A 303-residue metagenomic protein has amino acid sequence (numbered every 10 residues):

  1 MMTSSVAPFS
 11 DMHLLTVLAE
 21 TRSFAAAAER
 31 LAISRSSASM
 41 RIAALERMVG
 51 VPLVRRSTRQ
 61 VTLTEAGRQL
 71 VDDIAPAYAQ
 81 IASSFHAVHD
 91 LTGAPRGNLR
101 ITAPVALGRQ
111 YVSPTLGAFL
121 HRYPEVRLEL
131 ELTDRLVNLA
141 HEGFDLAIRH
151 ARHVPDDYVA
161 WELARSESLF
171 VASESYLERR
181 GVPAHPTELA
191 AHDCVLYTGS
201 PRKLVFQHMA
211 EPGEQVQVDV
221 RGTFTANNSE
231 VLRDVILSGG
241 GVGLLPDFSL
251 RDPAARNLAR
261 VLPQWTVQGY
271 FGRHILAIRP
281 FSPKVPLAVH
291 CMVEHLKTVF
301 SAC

Functional and structural regions predicted by a protein language model:
V17-A32: Short helix-boundary/capping micro-motifs
E46-E65: A short LG(V/I)-centered, amphipathic sequence patch enriched for acidic residue(s) preceding the LG motif
M48-V49, A66, L70-T92: Alpha-helical linker/hinge and terminal dimerization helices associated with HTH transcriptional regulators
R96-V159: Central regulatory/effector-binding core of bacterial HTH transcription factors
D157-S168, A172-V195: Flexible hinge/capping segments at coil-to-helix
D193-E214: Secondary-structure junction motif
Q217-P263, Q268, R279: Hydrophobic hinge/microswitch elements
L262-C303: A late-sequence structural motif
